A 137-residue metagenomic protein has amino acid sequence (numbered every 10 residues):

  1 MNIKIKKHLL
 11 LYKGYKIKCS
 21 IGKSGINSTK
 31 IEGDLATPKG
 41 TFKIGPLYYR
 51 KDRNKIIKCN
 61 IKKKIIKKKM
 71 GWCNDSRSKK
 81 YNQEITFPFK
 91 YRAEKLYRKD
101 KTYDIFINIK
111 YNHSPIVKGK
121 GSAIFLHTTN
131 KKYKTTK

Functional and structural regions predicted by a protein language model:
M1-T136: Cell wall/extracellular polymer interaction/catalysis modules
